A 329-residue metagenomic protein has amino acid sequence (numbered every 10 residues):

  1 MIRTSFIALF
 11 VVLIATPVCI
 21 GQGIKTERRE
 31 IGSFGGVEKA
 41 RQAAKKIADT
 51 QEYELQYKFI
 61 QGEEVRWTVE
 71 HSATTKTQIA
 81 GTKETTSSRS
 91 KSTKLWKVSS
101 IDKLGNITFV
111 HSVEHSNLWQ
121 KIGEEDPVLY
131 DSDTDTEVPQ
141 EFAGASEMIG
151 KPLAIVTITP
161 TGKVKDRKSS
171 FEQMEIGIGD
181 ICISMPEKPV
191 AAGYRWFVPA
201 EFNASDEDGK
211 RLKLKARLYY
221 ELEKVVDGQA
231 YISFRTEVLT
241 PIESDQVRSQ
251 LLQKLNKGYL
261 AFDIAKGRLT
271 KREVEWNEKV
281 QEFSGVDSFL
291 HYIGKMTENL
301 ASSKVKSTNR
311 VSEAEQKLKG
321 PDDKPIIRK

Functional and structural regions predicted by a protein language model:
M1-I7: Positively charged n-region of N-terminal signal peptides that target proteins for export
I7-P17: Bacterial N-terminal signal peptides
Q22-K329: Signature of exported/secreted
